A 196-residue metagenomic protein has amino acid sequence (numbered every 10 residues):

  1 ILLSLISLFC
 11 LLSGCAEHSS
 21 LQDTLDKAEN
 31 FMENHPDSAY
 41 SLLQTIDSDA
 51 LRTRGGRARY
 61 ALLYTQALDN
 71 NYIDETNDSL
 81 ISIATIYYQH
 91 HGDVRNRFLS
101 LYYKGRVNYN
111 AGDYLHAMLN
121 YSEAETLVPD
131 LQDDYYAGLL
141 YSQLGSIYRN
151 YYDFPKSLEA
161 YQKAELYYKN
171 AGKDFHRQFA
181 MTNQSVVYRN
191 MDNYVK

Functional and structural regions predicted by a protein language model:
I1-L5: Sec-dependent signal peptide recognition, specifically the positively charged N-region followed immediately by
I6, G14-K196: A "functional boundary" signal
